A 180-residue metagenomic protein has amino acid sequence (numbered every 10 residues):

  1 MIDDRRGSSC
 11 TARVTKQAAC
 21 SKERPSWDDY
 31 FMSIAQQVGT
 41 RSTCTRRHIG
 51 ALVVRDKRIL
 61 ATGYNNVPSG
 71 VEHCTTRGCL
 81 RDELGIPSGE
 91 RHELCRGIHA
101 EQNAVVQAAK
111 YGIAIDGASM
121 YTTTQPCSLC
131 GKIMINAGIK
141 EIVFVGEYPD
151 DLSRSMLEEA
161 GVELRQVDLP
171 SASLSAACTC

Functional and structural regions predicted by a protein language model:
M1-C180: Zinc-dependent deaminase catalytic domain
